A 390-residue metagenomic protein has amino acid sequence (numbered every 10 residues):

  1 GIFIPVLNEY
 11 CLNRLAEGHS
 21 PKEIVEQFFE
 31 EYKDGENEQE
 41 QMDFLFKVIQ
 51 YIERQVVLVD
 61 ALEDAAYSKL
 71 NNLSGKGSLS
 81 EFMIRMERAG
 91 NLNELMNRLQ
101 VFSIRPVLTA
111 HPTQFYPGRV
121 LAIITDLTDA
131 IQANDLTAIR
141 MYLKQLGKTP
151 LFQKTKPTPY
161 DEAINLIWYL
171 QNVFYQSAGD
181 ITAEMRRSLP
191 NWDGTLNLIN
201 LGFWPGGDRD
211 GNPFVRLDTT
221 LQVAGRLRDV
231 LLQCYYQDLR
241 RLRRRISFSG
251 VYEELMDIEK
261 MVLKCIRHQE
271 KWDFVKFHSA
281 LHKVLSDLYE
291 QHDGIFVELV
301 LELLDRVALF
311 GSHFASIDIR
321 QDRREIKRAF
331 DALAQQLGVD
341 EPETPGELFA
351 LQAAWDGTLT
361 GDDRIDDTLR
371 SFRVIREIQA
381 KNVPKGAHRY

Functional and structural regions predicted by a protein language model:
G1-F349, T360-D367, G386-R389: Often metal-dependent polyanion-binding catalytic scaffolds in large enzymes
D356-G357: Core AdoMet radical
T368-I375: Well-ordered, non-membrane alpha-helical segments in soluble/globular domains
I375-V383: Acidic (Asp/Glu)-rich catalytic clusters
